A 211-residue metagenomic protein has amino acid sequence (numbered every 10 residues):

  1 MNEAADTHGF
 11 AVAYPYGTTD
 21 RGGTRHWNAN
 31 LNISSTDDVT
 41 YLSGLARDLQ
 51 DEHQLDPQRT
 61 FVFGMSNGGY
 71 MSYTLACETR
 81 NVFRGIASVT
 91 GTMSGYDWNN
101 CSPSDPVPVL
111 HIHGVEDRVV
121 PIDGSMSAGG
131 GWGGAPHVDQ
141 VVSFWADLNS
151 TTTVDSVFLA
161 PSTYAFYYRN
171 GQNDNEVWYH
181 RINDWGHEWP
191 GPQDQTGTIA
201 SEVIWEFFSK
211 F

Functional and structural regions predicted by a protein language model:
M1, T92-C101, A160-Y168: Alpha-helical scaffolding within the catalytic cores of extracellular/periplasmic polymer-degrading hydrolases
M1-F61, M65, M71-T74, E78 (+1 more regions): Serine-hydrolase catalytic machinery in alpha/beta-hydrolase-like enzymes
Q50-V107, R118: Primarily recognizes the serine-hydrolase "nucleophile elbow" in alpha/beta-hydrolase and SGNH/GDSL folds
S104-V109, N173-V177: Short, proline-enriched alpha-helix->beta-strand connector loops that line the catalytic pocket of alpha/beta-hydrolase
H111-H113, D117: Short beta-strand/loop motif that positions the catalytic acidic residue of the alpha/beta-hydrolase fold
D117-V120, H187-W189: Acidic catalytic loop of the alpha/beta-hydrolase fold
G131-F158: Acidic, glycine-rich loop-and-strand cores that form catalytic or ligand-binding grooves in diverse globular domains
T196-F211: Catalytic active-site module of serine/aspartate enzymes centered on a nucleophile-bearing elbow/loop
